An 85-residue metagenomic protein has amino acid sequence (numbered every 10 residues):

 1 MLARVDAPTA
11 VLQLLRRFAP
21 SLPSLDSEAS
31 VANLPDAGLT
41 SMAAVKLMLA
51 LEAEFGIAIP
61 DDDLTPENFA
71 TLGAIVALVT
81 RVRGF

Functional and structural regions predicted by a protein language model:
M1-L25, A77-F85: Thiotemplate assembly-line natural product biosynthesis machinery
R16-A37, G56-T65: Phosphopantetheine carrier-protein modules
S41: Catalytic nucleophile serine of serine hydrolases, specifically the conserved "nucleophile elbow" pentapeptide
V45-L49: Short, hydrophobic-biased segments on the C-terminal half of alpha helices that form "recognition helices"
D63-A74: AMP-binding/adenylate-forming catalytic domain of the ANL superfamily
